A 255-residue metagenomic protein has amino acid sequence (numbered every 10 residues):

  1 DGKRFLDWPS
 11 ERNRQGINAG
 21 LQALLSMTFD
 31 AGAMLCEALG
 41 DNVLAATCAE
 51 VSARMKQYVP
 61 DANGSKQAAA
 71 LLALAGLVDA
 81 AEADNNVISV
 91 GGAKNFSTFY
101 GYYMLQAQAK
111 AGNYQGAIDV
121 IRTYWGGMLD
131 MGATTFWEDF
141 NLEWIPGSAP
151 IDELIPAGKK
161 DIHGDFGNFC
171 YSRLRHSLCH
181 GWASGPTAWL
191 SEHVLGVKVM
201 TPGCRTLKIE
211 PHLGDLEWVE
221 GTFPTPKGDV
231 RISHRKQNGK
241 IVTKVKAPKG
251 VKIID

Functional and structural regions predicted by a protein language model:
D1-A53, D61-Q106: The feature captures the catalytic groove of carbohydrate-active enzymes
E50, D119-D255: Non-catalytic C-terminal accessory modules of carbohydrate-active enzymes
Q57-P60, G126: HEAT/HEAT-like alpha-solenoid repeats
